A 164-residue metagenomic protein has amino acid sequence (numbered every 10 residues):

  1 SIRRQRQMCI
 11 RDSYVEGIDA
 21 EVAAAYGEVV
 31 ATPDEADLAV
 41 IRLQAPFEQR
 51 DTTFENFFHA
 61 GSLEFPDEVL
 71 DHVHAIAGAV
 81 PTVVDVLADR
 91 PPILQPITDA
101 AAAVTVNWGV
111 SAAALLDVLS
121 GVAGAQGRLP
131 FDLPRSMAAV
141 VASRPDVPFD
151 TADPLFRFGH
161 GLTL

Functional and structural regions predicted by a protein language model:
S1-Q7, R11-L164: C-terminal non-catalytic regions of proteins with extracellular/luminal or membrane-system context
